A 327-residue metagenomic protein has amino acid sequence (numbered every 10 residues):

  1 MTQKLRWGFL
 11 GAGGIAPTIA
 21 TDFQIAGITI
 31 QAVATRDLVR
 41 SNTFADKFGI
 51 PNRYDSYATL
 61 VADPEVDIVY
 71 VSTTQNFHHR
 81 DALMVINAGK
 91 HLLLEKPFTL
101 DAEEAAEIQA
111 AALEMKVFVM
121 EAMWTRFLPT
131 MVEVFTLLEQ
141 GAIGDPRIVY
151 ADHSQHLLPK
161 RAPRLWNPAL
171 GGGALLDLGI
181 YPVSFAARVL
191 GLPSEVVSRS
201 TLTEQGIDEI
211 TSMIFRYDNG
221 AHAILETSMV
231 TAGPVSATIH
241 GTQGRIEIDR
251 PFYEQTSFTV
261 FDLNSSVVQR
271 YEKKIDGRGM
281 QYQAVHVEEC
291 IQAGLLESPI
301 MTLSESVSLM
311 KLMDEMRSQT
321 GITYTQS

Functional and structural regions predicted by a protein language model:
M1, T59, I68-Y70, E289-S327: C-terminal helix-rich "cap/oligomerization" subdomain common to oxidoreductases
M1-F48, Q326: N-terminal Rossmann-like dinucleotide-binding module
I19, F48-A111: Beta-loop-alpha module in the N-terminal Rossmann-like domain of NAD(P)-dependent dehydrogenases, especially those
Y54, L94-E95, V119-E121, I248: Hydrophobic residues in well-ordered beta-strands that form the structural core
A106-W124, D145-R147: Rossmann-fold dehydrogenase core element
T125-V197: Predominantly a Rossmann-like dinucleotide-binding segment in NAD(P)-dependent oxidoreductases
S184-Q255, H286-C290: Contiguous beta-strand/loop segments that form the cofactor/metal-binding neighborhood of enzyme cores
K273-V285, M301: Active-site loop of classical SDR/Rossmann-like NAD(P)-dependent oxidoreductases, centered on the catalytic Tyr-X3-Lys
